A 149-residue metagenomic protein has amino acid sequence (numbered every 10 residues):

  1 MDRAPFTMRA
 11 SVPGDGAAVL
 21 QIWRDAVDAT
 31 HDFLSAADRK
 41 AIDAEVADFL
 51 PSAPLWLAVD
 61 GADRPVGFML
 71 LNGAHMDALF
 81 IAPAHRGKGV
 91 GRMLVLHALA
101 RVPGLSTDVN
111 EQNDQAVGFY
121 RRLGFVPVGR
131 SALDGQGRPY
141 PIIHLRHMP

Functional and structural regions predicted by a protein language model:
M1-G14: Conserved N-terminal entry element of GNAT/NAT acetyltransferase domains
G16, L20-L50: Conserved GNAT-fold acetyl-CoA-binding loop/helix
E45-L57, H75, R138: A short helix-loop-beta-strand connector motif used in the catalytic cores of GNAT acetyltransferases and, in some
P54-G67: Conserved beta-hairpin
H75-R86, N110: A short, internal acetyl-CoA/4′-phosphopantetheine-binding micro-motif in the GNAT/acyltransferase core
G87-A100, G118, R122: Conserved acetyl-CoA-binding loop-helix of GNAT-fold acetyltransferases
R101-Q112: Conserved GNAT acetyl-CoA-binding A-motif
R121-R130: Conserved acetyl-CoA-binding loop of GNAT-fold acetyltransferases
